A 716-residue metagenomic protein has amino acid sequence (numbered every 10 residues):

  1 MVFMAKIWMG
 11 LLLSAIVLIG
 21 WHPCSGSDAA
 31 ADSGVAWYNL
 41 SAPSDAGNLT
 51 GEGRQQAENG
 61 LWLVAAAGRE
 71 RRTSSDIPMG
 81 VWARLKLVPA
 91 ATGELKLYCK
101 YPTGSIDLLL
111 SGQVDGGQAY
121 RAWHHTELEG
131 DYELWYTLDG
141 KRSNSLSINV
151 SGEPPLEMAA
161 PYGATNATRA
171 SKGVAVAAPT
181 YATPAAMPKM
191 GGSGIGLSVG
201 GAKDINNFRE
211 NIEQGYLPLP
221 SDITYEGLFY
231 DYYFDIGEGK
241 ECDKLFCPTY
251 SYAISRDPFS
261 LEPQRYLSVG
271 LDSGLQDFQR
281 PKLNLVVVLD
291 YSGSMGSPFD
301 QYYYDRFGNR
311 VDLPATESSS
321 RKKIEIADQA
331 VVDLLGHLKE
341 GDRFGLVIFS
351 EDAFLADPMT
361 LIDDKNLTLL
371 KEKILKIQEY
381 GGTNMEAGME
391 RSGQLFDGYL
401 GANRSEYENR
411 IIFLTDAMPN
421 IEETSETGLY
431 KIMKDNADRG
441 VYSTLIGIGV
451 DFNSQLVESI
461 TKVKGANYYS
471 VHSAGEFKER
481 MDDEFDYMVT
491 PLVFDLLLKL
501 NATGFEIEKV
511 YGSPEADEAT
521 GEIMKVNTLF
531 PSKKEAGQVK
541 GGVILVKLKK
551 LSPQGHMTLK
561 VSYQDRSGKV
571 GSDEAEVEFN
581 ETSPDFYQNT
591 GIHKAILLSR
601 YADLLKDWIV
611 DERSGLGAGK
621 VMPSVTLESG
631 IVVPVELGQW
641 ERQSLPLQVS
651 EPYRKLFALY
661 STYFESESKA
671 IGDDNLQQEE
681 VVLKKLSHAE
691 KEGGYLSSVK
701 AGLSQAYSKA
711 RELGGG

Functional and structural regions predicted by a protein language model:
C24-A31, P155-I326, D333-E340, G345 (+8 more regions): Von Willebrand factor
D28-V81, P155-M158, P248-S255: Short, compositionally biased P/S/T/A/G/V-rich stretches that sit at domain boundaries
W123-D131, P553: Surface-exposed, short loops/turns at beta-strand junctions within beta-sandwich domains
E129-K141, M557-Y563: Short, aromatic- and glycine-rich surface loops/edge beta-strands on solvent-exposed regions
S143-S145: Short Trp-Ser/Thr-centered turn/loop motifs at beta-strand boundaries
C242-F246, T427-R439, I448-G568: Acidic, polar loop-rich interaction surfaces within structured domains
I254, L369-Y407, V450-N453: Von Willebrand factor
L289-S292, L346-E351, S392, E408-T424 (+2 more regions): DG-centered beta-turn motif at the end of beta-strands
